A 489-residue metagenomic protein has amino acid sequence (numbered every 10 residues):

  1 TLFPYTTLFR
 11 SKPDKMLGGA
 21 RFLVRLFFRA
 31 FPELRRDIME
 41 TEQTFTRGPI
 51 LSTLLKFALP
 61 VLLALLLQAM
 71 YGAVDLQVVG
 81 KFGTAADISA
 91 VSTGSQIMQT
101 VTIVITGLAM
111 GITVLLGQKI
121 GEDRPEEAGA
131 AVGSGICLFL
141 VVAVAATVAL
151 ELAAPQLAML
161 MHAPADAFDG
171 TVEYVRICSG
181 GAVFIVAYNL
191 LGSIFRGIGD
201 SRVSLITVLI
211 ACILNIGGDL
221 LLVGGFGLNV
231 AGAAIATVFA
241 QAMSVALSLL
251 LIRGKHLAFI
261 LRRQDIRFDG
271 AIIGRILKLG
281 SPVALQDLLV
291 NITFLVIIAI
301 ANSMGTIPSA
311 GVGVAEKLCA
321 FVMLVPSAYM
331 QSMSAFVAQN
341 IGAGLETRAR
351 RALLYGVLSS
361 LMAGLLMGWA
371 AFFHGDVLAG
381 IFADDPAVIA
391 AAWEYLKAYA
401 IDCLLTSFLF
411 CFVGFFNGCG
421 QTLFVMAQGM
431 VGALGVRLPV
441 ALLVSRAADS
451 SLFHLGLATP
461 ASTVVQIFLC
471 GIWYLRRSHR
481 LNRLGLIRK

Functional and structural regions predicted by a protein language model:
T1-L8: Short, small-residue-biased leader/transition segments that mark boundaries at the very start of proteins
D14, I88-V148, I185-S204, I298 (+2 more regions): Small-residue-rich hydrophobic transmembrane alpha-helices
D14-L17, F22-A58, L116-V183, G225-S281 (+2 more regions): Short alpha-helical transmembrane segments in multi-pass integral membrane proteins
R47, L51-M70, V74, I97-V104 (+6 more regions): Residue-level signal for short hydrophobic patches within transmembrane helices of multi-pass membrane transporters
K56-D75, I177, A211, A240-S244 (+4 more regions): Transmembrane helical elements of multi-pass membrane transporters/channels
L66, M70-S89, A158-A165, L221-L228 (+4 more regions): Helix-terminus/linker motif at the lipid-water interface of multi-pass membrane proteins
Q68, G72-V79, T102-A109, T113 (+17 more regions): Alpha-helical transmembrane segments and their lipid-water interface positions in multi-pass membrane proteins
C178-R196, S204-C212, A233-S248, S327-M330 (+4 more regions): Short runs within selected transmembrane alpha-helices of multi-pass transporters and secretion channels
